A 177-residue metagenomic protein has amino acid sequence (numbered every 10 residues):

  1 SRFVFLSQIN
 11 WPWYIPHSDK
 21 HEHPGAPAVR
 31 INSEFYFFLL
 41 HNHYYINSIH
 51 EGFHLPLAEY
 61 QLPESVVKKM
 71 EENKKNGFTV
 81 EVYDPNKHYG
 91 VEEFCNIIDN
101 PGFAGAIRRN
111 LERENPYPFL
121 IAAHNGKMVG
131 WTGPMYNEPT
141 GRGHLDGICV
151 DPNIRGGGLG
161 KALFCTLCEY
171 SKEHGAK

Functional and structural regions predicted by a protein language model:
S1, V150, G156-E173: Conserved acetyl-CoA-binding loop-helix of GNAT-fold acetyltransferases
R2-N76: Acyl-donor-binding surface of acyltransferase catalytic domains
F3-S7, L145, K177: Conserved hydrophobic beta-strand within the GNAT/NAT acetyltransferase core sheet that lines the active-site cleft
E34, G90-E93, A162, T166: Alpha-helical elements of Rossmann-like donor-binding domains used by nucleotide-donor carbohydrate transfer enzymes
H50, V66-F103: Short amphipathic alpha-helix that is part of the acyltransferase structural core
D99-P152: A conserved beta-strand-loop-helix scaffold within acyl/acetyltransferase catalytic domains
